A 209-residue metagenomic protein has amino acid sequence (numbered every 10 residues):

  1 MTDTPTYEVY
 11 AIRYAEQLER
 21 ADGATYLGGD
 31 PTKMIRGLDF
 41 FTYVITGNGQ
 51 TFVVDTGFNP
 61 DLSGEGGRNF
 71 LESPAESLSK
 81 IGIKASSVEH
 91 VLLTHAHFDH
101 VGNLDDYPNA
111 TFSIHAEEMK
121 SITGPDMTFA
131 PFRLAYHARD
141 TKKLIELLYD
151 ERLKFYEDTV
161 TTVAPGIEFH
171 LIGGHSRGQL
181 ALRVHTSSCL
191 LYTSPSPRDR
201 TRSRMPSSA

Functional and structural regions predicted by a protein language model:
M1-V53, F58-P60: Zn-dependent metallo-beta-lactamase
T2, E72-I83, S87, E117-L171: Metallo-beta-lactamase
V9-A11, Y43-T46, E157-T186: Core dinuclear metal-dependent hydrolase active-site scaffold
G49-T51, S187-L191: Active-site beta-strand-loop-beta-strand hairpin of nuclease catalytic cores that positions key catalytic residues
V54-T56, H90-H95, H115, L171-G174 (+1 more regions): Active-site neighborhood of phospho(di)ester-bond hydrolases with catalytic His/Asp-centered motifs
R68-I114: Active-site metal-binding motif and surrounding structural segment of the metallo-beta-lactamase
Y192-D199: Conserved small/polar residues in nucleotide/adenosyl-binding loops
R204-S208: Hydrophobic alpha-helical segments, chiefly the membrane-spanning helices and signal/signal-anchor peptides
